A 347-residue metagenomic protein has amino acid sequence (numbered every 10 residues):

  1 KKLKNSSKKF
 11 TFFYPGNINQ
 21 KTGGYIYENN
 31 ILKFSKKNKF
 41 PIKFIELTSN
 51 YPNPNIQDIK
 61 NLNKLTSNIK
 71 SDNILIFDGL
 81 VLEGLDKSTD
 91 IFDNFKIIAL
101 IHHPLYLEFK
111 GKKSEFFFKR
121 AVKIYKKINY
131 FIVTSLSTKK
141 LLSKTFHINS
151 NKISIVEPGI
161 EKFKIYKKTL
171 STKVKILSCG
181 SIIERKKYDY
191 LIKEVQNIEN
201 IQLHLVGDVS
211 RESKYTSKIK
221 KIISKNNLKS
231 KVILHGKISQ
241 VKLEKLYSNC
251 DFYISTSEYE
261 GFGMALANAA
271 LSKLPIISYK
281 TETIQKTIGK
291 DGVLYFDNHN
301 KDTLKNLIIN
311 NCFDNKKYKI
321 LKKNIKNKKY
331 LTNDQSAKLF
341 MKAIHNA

Functional and structural regions predicted by a protein language model:
K112-F131: Membrane-proximal helix-turn-helix segments that form the acceptor-binding/catalytic region of lipid-linked
I132, T169-K186, I192-I198, L203-V206: Conserved donor-binding/catalytic core segment of Leloir-type glycosyltransferases
S137, G159: Carbohydrate-associated surface elements
T216-I238: Nucleotide-activated donor-binding/catalytic signature segment of Leloir-type glycosyltransferases, i.e., the conserved
K237-I238, K245-C250: Short alpha-helical donor nucleotide-sugar binding micro-motif in glycosyltransferases
E258: Aromatic "clamp/platform" in nucleotide-sugar-dependent glycosyltransferases that forms part of the donor/acceptor
P275-S278: Short hydrophobic beta-strand element within catalytic cores of glycosyltransferases and related nucleotide-activated
K290-D302, N310-K316: Conserved acidic donor-binding segment of nucleotide-sugar-dependent glycosyltransferases
